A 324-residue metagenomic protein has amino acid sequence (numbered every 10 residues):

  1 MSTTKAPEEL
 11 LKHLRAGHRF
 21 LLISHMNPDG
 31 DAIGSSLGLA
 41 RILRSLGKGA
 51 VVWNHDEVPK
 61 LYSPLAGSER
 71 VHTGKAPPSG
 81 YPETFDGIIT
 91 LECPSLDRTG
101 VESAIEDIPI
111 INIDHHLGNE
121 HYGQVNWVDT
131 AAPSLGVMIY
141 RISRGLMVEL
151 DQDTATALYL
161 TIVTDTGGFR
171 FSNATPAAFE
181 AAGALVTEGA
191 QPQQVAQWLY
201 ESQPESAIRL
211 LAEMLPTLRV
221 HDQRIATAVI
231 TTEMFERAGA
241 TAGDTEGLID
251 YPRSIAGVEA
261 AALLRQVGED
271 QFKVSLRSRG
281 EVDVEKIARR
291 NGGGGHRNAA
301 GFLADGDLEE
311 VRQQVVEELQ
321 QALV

Functional and structural regions predicted by a protein language model:
S2-E9, L91-P94, S143-G145: Short, motif-level signal for alpha-helix interfacial/capping segments enriched in acidic residues and aromatics/proline
S2-M26, G34-S63, P78-F85, T164-V324: Hydrophobic helix-and-loop "lid/oligomerization" segment in the mid-to-C-terminal part of catalytic domains
N27-P28, C93-L96, H116-G118, T232-M234 (+1 more regions): Short glycine-rich anion-binding loops that position phosphate/pyrophosphate groups of nucleotides and phosphorylated
G30-S36, L96-T99: Short glycine/serine/threonine-rich phosphate/pyrophosphate-binding segments that cradle anionic phosphate groups
G38-A40, I105-I108, V128-D129, E180: Glycine-rich, phosphate-binding/catalytic loops in enzymes
A66, V71-V125: Active-site cofactor/cluster-binding pocket
G67-V71, V128-A131, R279-G280: Short, hinge-like loop/turn segments at secondary-structure boundaries
I113-A181: Short alpha-helices
